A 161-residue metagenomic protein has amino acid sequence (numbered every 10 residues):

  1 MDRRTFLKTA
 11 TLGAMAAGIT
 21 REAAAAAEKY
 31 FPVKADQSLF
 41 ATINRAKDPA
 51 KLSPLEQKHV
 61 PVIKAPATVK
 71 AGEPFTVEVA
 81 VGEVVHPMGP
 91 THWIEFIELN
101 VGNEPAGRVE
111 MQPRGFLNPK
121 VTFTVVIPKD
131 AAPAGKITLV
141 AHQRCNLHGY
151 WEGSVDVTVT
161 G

Functional and structural regions predicted by a protein language model:
T5-A26: N-terminal export signals
T20-I63: C-terminal segment of N-terminal export signals and the immediately downstream linker at the start of the mature
E73-V77: Structural beta-strand segments of beta-rich domains
A80-G89: Short amphipathic, basic-aromatic surface patches that mediate peripheral association with negatively charged
G89-E95: Short coil-to-beta strand junction motifs in C2/discoidin
P105-R114: Solvent-exposed serine/threonine-rich low-complexity stretches and specific carbohydrate-binding patches
P119-P128, S154: Exposed aromatic-hydrophobic patches
R144-S154: Short acidic/polar inter-strand loop motif in beta-rich domains
